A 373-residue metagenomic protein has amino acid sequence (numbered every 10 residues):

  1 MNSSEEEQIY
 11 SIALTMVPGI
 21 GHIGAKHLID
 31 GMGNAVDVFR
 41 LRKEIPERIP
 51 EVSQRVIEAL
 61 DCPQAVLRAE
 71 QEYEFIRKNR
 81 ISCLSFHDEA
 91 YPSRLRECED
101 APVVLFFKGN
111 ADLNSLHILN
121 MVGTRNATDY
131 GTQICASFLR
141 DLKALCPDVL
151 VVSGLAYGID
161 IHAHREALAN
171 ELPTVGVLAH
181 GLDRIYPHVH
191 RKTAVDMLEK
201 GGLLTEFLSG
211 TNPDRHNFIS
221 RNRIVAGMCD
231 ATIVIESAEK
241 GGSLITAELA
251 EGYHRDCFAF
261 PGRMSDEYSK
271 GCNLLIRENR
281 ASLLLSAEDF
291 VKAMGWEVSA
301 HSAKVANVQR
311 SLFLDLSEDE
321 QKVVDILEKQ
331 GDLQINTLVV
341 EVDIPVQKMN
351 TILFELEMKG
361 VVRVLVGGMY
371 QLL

Functional and structural regions predicted by a protein language model:
M1-A90, L275, K359-V361, V366-G367 (+1 more regions): Short, small/acidic-rich helices and loops at N termini and domain boundaries of DNA replication/processing enzymes
N2-E5, N79, S85-L373: Glycine-biased, small-residue-rich flexible motifs in mid-sequence functional cores and linkers
